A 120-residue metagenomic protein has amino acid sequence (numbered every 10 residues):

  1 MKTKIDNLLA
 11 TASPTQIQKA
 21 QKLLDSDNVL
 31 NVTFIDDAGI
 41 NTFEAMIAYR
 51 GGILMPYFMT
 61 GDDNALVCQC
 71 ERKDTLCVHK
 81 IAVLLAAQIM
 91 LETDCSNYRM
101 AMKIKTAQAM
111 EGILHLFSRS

Functional and structural regions predicted by a protein language model:
M1-S120: Long, low-complexity, compositionally biased intrinsically disordered regions
